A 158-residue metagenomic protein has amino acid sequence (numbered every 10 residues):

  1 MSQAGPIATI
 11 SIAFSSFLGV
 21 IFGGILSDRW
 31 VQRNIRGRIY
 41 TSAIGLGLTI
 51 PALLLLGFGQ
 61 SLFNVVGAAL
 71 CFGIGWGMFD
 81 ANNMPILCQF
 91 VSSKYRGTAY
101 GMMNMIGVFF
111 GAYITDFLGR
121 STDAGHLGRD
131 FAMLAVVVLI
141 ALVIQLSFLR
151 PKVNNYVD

Functional and structural regions predicted by a protein language model:
M1-S15: Loop-to-transmembrane helix entry
A4-I7, G37, Y95-M102: Cytoplasmic loop-to-transmembrane helix junctions
V20, F90-A124: A late C-terminal transmembrane helix in Major Facilitator Superfamily
D28-G45: Cytoplasmic membrane-interface "Motif A"-like loop-to-helix N-cap segments of 12-TM Major Facilitator Superfamily
G37-Y40, F117-V137: A membrane-interface helix-boundary motif in multi-pass transporters
A52-F58, M133-D158: Multi-pass alpha-helical transporter architecture, strongest for 12-TM Major Facilitator/SLC carriers used
L62-M78: Hydrophobic core of transmembrane alpha-helices in multi-pass small-molecule transporters, especially MFS/SLC-type
M78-V91: Intracellular juxtamembrane helix-capping segments at the cytosolic ends of symmetry-related transmembrane helices
